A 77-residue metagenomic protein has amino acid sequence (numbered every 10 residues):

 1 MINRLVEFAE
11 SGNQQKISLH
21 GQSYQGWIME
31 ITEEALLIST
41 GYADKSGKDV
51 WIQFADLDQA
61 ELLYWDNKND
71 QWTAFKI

Functional and structural regions predicted by a protein language model:
M1-I77: Conserved RNA-binding domains used in RNP assembly and mRNA/RNA metabolism
